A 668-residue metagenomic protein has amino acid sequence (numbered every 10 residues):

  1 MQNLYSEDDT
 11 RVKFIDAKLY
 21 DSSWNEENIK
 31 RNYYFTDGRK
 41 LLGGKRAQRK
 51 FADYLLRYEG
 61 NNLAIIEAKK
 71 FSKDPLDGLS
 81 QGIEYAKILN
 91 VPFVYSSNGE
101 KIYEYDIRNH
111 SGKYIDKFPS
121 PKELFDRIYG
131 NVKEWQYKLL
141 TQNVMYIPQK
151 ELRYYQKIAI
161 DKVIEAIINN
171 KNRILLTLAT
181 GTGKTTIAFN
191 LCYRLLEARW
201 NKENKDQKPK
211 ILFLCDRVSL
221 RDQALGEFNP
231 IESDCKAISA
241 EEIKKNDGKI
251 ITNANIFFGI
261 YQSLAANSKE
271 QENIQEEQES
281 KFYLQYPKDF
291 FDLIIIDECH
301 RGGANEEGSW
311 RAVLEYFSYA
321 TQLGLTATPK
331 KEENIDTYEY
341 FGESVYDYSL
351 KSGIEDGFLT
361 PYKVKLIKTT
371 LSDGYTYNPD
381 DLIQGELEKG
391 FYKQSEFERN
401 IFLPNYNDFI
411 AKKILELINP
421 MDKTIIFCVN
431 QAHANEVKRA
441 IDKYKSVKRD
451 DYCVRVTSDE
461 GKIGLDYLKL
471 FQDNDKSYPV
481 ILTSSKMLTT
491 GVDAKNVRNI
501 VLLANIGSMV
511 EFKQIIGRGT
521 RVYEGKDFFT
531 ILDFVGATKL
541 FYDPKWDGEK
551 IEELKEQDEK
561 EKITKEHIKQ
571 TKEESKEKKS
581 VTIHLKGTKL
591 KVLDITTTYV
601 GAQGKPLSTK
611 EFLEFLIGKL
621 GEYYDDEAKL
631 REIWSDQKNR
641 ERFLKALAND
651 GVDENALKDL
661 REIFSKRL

Functional and structural regions predicted by a protein language model:
M1-K210, C215, S219, Q223-D234 (+8 more regions): ATP-dependent helicase/translocase motor core
E26-R31, E232-N246, K445-K462: Conserved RecA-like helicase motor-core motifs
F71-S72, Q262-A265, H300-R301, C453-K555: Conserved RecA-like P-loop NTPase helicase motor core
Y146-Q149, K162-V163, S395-F402, Y406 (+2 more regions): Long, largely alpha-helical accessory region at the distal end of helicase-like NTP-driven motors
A224, S268-Q271, C299-W310, V492-K495: Conserved ATPase-coupling elements of RecA-like P-loop NTPase cores
N255, K393-T483: Conserved C-terminal RecA-like helicase domain
K281-G324: SF2 helicase catalytic motif II
I335-D422, K438: Interdomain helical connector at the RecA1-RecA2 junction of SF1/SF2 helicase-like NTPases
